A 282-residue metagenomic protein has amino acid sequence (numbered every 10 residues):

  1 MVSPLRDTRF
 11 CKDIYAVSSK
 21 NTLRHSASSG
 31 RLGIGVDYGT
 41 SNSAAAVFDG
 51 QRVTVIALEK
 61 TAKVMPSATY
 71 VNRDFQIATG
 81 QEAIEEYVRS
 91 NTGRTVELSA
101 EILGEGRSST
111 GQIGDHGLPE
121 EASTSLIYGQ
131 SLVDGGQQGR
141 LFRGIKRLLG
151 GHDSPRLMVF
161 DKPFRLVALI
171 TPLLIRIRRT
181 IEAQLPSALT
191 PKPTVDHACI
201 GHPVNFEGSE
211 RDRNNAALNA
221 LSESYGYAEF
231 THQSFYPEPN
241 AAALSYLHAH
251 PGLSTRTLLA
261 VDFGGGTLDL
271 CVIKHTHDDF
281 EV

Functional and structural regions predicted by a protein language model:
V2-V36, S41, G50-T54, N219 (+1 more regions): N-terminal glycine/serine-rich phosphate-binding loop of ATP-dependent small-molecule kinases, especially carbohydrate
F10-R31, F230-V261: Conserved phosphate-binding catalytic cores of ATP/NTP-utilizing and phosphoryl-transfer enzymes
H25-V55, Q137, H248-V282: Gly/Thr-rich phosphate-binding beta-strand-loop-beta motif of the actin/hexokinase/Hsp70
T40, L149, H202-F206, P239-N240 (+1 more regions): Short, flexible loop/turn elements at secondary-structure junctions
V53-S222: Phosphate-binding loop and its immediate beta->loop->alpha context in nucleotide/phosphate-handling enzymes
K162-P163, Y225-F235: Conserved P-loop NTPase mechanochemical-coupling segment
R179-A183, S187, Y227-F230, A241-A249 (+1 more regions): Conserved helix-loop functional segments at active or binding sites
H197, H232, E281: Residues at the starts of beta-strands that form the adenosine-phosphate
